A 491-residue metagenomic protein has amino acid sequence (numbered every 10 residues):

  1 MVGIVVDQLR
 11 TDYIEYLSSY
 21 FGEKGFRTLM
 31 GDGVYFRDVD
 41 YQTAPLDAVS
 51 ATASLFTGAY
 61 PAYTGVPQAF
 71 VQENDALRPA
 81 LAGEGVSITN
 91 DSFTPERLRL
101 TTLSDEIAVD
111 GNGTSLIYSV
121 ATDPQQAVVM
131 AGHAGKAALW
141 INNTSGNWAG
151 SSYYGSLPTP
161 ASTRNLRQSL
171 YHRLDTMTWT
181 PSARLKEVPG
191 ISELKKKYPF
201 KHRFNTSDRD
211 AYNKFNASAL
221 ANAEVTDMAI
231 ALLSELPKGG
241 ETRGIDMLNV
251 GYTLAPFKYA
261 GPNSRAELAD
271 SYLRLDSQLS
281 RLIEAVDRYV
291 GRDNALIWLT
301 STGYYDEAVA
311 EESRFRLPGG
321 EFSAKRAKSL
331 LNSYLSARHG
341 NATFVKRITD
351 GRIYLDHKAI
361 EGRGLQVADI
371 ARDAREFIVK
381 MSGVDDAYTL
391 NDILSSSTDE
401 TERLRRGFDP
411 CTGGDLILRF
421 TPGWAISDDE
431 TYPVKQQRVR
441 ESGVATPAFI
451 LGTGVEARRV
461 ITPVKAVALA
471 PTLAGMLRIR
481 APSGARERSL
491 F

Functional and structural regions predicted by a protein language model:
M1-R10, L29, L55, I107 (+7 more regions): Beta-strand elements within well-structured catalytic alpha/beta cores of enzymes that handle phosphate/sulfate esters
M1-V2, D32-R37, Y63, N112-I117 (+5 more regions): Loop/turn elements at helix/coil->beta-strand transitions in domains of secreted/extracellular proteins
R10-L17, V39-Q42, T89-P95, Y212-A219 (+5 more regions): Second-shell loop/turn segments in exported
Y13, F215-E241, A255-A295, D373: A long, amphipathic alpha-helix that forms part of the scaffold/cap immediately adjacent to metal-dependent active
I14-Y63, L116-V120: Short, structured active-site-proximal loop/turn typified by the sulfatase FGly-forming signature C/S-X-P-X-R
F21, D47, Q68-S92, L100 (+7 more regions): Secreted, luminal/periplasmic, and some membrane-associated catalytic domains that remodel anionic oxygen-ester
Y60, G65-G244, Y252-K258, S382 (+2 more regions): His/Asp/Glu-rich, glycine-adjacent segments that coordinate divalent cations and/or stabilize oxyanion chemistry on
A324-A368, V434-L477, F491: Substrate-binding rim/cap in mid-to-C-terminal beta-strand-loop elements of soluble/periplasmic
